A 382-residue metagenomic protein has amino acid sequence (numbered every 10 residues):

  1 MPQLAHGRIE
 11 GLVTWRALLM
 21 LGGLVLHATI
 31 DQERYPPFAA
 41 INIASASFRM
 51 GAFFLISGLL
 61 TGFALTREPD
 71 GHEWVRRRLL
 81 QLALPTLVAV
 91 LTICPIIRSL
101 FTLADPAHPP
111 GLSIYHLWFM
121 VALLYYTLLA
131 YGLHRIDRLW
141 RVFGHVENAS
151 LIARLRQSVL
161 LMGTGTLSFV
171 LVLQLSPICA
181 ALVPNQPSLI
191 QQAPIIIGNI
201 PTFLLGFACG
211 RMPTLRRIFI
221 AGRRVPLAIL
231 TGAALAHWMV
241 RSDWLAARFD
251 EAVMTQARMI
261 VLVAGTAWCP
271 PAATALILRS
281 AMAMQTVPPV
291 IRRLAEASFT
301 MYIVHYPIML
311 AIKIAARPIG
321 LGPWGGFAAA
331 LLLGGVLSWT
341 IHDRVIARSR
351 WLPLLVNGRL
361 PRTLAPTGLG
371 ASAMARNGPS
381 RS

Functional and structural regions predicted by a protein language model:
M1-L175, V183, P187-S188, R292 (+1 more regions): Membrane-cytosol interface segments of multi-pass membrane proteins, especially ER/Golgi lipid-handling enzymes
P2-L4, F63-E73, R211-A221, R279-I291: Juxtamembrane membrane-water interface segments of multi-pass membrane proteins, especially cytoplasmic-side
F38-M50, A107-A122, L173-T202, I218 (+1 more regions): Interfacial loop-to-helix transition and helix-capping segments at the boundaries of transmembrane helices
T61, C209, S298: Short, flexible micro-motifs
R78-T86, G222-G232, M301: Junctions where cytoplasmic loops transition into the N-terminal start of transmembrane alpha-helices in multi-pass
A89, T127, Y131, I200-F203 (+1 more regions): Alpha-helical transmembrane segments of multi-pass integral membrane proteins
A149-I229, L235: Surface-exposed beta-loop-beta
